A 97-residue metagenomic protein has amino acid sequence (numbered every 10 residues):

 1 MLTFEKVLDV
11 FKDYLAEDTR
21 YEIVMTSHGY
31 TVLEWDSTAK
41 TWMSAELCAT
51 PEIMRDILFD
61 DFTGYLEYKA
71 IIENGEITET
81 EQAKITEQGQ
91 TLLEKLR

Functional and structural regions predicted by a protein language model:
M1-L2, E76, Q90-R97: Short intrinsically disordered terminal tails
L2, D9-F11, T31-W35: Residue-level signal for well-ordered alpha-helical segments
F4, F11, M54, F62 (+1 more regions): Terminal low-complexity, poorly structured segments
F4-M25: N-terminal acidic leader/helix
V10, Y14, I57, K95: Residues that form generic nucleotide/phosphate-binding pockets
V24-E87: Acidic, low-complexity, intrinsically disordered interaction modules
